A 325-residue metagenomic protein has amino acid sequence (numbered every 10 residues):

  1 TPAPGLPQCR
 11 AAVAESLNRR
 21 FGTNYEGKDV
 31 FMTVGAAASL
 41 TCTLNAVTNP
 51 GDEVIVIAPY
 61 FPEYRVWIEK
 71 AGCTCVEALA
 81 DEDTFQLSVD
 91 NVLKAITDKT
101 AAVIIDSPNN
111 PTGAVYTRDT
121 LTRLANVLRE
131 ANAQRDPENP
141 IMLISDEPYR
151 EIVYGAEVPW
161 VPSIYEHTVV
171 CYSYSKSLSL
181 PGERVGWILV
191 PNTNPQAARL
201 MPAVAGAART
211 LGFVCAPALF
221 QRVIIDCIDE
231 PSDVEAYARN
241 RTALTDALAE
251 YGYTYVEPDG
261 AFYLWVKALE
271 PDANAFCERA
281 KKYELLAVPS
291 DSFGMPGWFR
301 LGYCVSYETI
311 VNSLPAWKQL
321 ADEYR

Functional and structural regions predicted by a protein language model:
P4, Q8, A12, N18-R325: PLP-dependent class I/II
